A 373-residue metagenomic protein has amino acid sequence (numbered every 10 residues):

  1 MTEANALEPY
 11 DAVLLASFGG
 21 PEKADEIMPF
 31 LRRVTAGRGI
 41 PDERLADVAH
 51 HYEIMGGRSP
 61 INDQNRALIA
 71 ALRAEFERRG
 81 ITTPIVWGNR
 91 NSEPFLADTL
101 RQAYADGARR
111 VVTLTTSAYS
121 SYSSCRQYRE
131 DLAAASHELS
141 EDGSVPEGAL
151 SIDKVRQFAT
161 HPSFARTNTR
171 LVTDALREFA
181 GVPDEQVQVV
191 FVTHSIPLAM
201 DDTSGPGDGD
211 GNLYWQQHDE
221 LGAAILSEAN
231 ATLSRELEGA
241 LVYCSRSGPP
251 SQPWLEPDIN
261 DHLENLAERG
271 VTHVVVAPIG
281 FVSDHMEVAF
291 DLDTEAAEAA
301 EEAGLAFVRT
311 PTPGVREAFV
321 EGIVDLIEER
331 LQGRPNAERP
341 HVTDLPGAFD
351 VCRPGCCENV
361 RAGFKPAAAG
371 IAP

Functional and structural regions predicted by a protein language model:
T2-P373: Active-site-proximal alpha-helix that buttresses catalytic centers in soluble enzyme cores
